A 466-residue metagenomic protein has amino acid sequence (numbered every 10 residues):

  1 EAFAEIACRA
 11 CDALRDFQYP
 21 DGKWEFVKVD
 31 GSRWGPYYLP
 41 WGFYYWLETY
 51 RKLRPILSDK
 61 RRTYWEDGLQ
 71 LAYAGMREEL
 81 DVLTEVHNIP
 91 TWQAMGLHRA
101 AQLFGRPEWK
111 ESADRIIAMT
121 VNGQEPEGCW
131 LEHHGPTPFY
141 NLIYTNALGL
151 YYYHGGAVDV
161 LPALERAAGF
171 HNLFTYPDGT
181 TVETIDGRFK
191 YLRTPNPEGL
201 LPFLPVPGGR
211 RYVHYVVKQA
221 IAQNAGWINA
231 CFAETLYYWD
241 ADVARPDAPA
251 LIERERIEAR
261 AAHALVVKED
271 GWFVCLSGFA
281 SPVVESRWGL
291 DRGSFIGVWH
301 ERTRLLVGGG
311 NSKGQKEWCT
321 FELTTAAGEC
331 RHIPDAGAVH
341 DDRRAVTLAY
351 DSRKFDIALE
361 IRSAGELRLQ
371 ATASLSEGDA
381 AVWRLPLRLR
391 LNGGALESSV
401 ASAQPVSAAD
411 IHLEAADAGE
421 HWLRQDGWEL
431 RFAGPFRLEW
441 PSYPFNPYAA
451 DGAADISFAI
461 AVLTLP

Functional and structural regions predicted by a protein language model:
E1-L161: Aromatic-lined, polymer-binding surfaces characteristic of secreted/periplasmic polysaccharide-degrading enzymes
F3-K23, T91, K354-S376, P466: Well-ordered, non-transmembrane segments within structured domains
A4, C8, D12, P90 (+6 more regions): Bulky hydrophobic/aromatic packing residues
K23, P40, Y45, Y64 (+12 more regions): Residues in intrinsically disordered, low-complexity segments of regulatory proteins
S32, Y73, I117, R245-D247 (+3 more regions): Amphipathic alpha-helical interaction segments
L80, V86-P90, V182, D186-F189 (+2 more regions): Repeat-unit-sized solenoid/scaffold elements
V158-P435: Extended polysaccharide-engagement surfaces of secreted carbohydrate-active enzymes
D417-P466: Beta-strand-rich recognition/accessory modules
